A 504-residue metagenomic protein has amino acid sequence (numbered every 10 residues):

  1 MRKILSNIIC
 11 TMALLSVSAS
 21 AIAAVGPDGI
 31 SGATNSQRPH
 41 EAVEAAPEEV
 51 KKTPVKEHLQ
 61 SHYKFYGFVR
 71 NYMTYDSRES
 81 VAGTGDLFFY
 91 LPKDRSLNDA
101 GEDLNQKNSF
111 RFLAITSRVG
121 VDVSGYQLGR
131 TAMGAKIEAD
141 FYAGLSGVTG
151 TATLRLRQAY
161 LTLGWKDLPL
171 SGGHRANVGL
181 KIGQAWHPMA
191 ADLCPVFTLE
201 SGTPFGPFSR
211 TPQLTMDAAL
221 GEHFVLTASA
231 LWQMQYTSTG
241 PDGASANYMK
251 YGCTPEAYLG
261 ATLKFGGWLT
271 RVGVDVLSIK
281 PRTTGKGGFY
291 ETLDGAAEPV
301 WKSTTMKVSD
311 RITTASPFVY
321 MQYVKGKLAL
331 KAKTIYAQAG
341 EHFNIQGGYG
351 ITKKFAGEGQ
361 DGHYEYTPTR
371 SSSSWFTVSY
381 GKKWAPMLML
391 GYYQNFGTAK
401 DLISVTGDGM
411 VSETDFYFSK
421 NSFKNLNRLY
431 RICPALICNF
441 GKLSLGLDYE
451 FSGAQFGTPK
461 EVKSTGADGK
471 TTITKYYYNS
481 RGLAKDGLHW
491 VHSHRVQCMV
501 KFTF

Functional and structural regions predicted by a protein language model:
M1-I9: Bacterial N-terminal signal peptides that target proteins for export
I9-S20: Bacterial N-terminal signal peptides
A19-A82: N-terminal periplasmic/intermembrane-space "pro-region" immediately following the signal or transit peptide
I30-S36, H40-V43, V81-A176, F197-E200 (+9 more regions): Surface-exposed loop and membrane-interface regions of Gram-negative outer-membrane beta-barrel proteins
K56-G85, S96-T237, Y251-T254, Y258-G266 (+1 more regions): Outer membrane beta-barrel
H62, L113-R118, R155-Q158, S209-Q213 (+6 more regions): Transmembrane beta-barrel architecture of outer-membrane proteins
K264-L426, Y430: Detector for outer-membrane/organellar transmembrane beta-barrel domains, recognizing the amphipathic beta-strand
L488-F504: Outer-membrane beta-barrel "beta-signal"
